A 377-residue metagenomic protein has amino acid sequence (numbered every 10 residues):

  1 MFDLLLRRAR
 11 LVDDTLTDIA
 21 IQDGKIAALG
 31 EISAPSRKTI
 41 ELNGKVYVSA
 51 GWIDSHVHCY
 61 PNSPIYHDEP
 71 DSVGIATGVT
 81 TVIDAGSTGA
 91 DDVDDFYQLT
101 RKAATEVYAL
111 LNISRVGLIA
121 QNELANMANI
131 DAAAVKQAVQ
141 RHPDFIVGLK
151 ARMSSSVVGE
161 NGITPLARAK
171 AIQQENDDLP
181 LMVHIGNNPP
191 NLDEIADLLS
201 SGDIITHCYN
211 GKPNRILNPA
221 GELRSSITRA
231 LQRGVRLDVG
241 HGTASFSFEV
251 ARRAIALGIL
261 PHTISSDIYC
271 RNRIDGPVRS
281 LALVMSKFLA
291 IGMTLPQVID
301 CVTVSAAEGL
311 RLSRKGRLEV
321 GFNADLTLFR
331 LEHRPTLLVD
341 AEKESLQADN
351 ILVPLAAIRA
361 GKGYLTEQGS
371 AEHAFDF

Functional and structural regions predicted by a protein language model:
F2-R8, Q22-D23, A34-T81, F377: Replace "His-x-His-based motif
A9, G24, K45, H56 (+10 more regions): Divalent metal-coordination and catalytic microenvironments
D14-I21: A conserved glycine-rich beta-strand in the N-terminal activation segment of trypsin-fold
S63-S72, A128-V139, P189-I195: Short, acidic/polar
G74-S154: Divalent-metal coordination cores built from histidine and acidic residues
A151-A254, G258-D275: Active-site core of metal-dependent hydrolases
E249-L331: His/Asp/Glu-enriched, well-ordered alpha-helical/loop segment that forms or immediately abuts the divalent-metal
N323-F375: C-terminal cap of metal-dependent C-N hydrolases
